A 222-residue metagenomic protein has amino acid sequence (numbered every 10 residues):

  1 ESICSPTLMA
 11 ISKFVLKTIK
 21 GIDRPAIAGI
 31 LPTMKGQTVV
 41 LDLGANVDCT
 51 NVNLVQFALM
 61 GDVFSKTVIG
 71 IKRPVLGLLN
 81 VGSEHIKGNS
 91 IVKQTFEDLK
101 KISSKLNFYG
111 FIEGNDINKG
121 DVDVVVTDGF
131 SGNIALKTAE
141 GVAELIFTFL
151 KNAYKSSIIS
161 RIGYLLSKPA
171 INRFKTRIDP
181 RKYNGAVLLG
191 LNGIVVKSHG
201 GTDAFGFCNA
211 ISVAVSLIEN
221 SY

Functional and structural regions predicted by a protein language model:
E1-S5, V39, H85-G88, Y154-S160: A broad, low-specificity signal for short, low-complexity segments enriched in glycine/proline and polar/charged
S2-T18, R24-F57, K66, K93 (+1 more regions): N-terminal loops that bind phosphate or other acidic moieties and the adjacent beta-alpha structural core
C4, A45-V47, N80-H85, I112-I117 (+3 more regions): Glycine-rich beta-alpha junction loops
T7, C49-T50, K87-G88, I134-A135 (+1 more regions): Secondary-structure boundary/capping motif
A10-A26, I30-V40, D121-V125, G129-Y222: Glycine-rich phosphate/nucleotide-binding loop
V47-G114, D123: Glycine-rich phosphate/diphosphate-binding loop of Rossmann-like nucleotide-binding domains
